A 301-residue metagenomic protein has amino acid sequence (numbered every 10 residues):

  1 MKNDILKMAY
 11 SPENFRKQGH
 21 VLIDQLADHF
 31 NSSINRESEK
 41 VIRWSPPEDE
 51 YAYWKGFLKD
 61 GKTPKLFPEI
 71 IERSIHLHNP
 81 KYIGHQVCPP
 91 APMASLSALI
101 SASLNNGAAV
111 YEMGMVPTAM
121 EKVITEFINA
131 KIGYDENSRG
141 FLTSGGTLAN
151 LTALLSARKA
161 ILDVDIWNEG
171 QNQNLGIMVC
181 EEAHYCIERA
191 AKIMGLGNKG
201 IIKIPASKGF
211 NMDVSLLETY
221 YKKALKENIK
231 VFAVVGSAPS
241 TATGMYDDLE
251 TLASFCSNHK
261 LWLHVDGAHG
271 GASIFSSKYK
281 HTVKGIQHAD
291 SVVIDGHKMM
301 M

Functional and structural regions predicted by a protein language model:
M1-N137: N-terminal entrance/gating region of PLP-dependent enzymes' catalytic architecture
S11, R43-P46, K59, A91 (+7 more regions): Helix N-cap and loop-to-helix transition residues
N14, N79, G140-F141, P239 (+1 more regions): Short, flexible coil/turn micro-motifs enriched in small/turn-prone residues
E112, S138-F141, W167-E169: Short, surface-exposed helix-loop/turn micro-motifs enriched in polar/charged residues
V116-P117, G140-T147, V179-C180, S237: Active-site nucleophile and cofactor-binding loops and adjacent substrate-binding regions of central metabolic enzymes
I128-L155, I202-P205: Short loop-beta-helix segment that forms the pyridoxal 5′-phosphate
A149-M301: Conserved PLP-enzyme active-site core in the AAT-like
